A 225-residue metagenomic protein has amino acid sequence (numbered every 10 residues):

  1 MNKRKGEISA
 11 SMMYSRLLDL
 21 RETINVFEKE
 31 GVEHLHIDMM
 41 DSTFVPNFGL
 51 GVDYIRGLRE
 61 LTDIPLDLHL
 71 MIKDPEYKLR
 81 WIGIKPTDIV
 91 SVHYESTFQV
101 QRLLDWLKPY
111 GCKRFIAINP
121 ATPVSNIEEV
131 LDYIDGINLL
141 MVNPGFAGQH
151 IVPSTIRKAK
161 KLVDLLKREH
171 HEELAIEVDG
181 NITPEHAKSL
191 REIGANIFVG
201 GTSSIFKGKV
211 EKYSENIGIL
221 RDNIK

Functional and structural regions predicted by a protein language model:
M1-I89, E95-Q99, W106, I127-I134 (+3 more regions): Conserved N-terminal beta1-alpha1 strand-loop-helix module at the mouth
K3-S9, T62-L68, W106-N119, L165-V178: Short beta-strand/loop segments at the ligand-binding rim of alpha/beta enzyme cores
S11, H69, A117, L140 (+1 more regions): Generic beta-sheet signal
E30, Y110, I193: Conserved dinucleotide-binding and phosphotransfer motif residues
M39, Y94, I118-P120, M141 (+2 more regions): Short secondary-structure boundary segments
V92-F98, N138-H150, I193-N216: Glycine-rich phosphate-binding active-site loops on the catalytic face of alpha/beta enzymes
P120-R157, K161: Histidine/lysine/aspartate-rich catalytic loop segments that bind and position anionic ligands
N143, H150-E192, N196: Active-site/ligand-binding-proximal alpha/beta "capping" segment
